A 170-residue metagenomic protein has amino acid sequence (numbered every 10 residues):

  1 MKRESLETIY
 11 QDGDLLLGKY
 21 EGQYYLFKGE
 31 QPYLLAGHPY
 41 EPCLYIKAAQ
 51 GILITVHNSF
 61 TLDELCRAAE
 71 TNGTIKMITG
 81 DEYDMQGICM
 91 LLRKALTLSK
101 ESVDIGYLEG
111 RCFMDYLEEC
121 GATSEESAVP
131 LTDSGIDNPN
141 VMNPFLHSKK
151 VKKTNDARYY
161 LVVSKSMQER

Functional and structural regions predicted by a protein language model:
M1-K2, R170: Short intrinsically disordered terminal tails
K2-E21, L34: Short N-terminal "domain-start" leader segments that mark the transition from disordered tails or signal peptides into
K19-G29: Short aromatic-glycine-(Arg/Gly/Cys) micro-motifs in beta-strand/loop hairpins
P39-L91: Mixed-charge, Lys/Arg-enriched low-complexity segments
L92-N140: Short amphipathic alpha-helical interface segments
M142-S148: Basic amphipathic alpha-helical segments that dock to polyanions
K149-N155: A short, conserved structural fragment
D156-R170: Short, cationic-aromatic polyanion-contact patches
